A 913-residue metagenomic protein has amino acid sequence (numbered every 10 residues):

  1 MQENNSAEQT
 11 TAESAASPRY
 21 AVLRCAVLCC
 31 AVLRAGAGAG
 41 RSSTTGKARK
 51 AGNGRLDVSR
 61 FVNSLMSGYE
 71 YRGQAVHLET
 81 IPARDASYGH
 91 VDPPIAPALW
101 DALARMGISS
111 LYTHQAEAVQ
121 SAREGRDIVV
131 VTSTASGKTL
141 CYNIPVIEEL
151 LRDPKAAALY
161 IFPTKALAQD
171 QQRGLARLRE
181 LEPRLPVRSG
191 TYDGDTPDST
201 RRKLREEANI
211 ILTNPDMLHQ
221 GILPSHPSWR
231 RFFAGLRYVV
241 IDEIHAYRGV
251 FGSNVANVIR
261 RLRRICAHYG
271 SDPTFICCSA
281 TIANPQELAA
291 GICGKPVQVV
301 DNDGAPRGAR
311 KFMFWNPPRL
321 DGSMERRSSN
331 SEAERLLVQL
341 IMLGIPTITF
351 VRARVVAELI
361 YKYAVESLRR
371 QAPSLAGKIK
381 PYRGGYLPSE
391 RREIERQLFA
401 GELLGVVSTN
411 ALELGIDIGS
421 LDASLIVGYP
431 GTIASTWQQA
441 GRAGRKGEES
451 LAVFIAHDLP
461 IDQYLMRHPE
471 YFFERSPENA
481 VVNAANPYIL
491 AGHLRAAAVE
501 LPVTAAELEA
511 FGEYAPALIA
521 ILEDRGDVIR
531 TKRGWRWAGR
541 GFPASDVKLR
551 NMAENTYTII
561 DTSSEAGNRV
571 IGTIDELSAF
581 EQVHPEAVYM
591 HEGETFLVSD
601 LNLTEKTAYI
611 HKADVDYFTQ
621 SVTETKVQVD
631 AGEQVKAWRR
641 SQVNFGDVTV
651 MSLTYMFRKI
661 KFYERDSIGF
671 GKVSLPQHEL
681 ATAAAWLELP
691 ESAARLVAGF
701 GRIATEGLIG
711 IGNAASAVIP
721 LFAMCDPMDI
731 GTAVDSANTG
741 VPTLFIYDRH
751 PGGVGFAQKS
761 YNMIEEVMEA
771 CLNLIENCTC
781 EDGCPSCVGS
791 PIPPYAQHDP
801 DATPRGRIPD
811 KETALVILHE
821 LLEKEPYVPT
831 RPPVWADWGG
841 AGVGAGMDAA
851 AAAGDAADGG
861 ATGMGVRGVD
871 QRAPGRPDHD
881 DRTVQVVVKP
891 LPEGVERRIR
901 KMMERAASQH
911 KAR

Functional and structural regions predicted by a protein language model:
S6-A12: Short alpha-helix boundary/capping segments
S17-P18, V22-L23, V27-L28, V32-L33 (+1 more regions): Short polybasic linear motifs
A31, G36, S790-P793: Secreted/processed peptides and extracellular or luminal domains of membrane proteins
S59, S64-M106, S110-T113, E117 (+6 more regions): Helicase motor core with emphasis on the C-terminal RecA-like subdomain
T274-C277, A456, A498, P502-L577 (+3 more regions): Extended, highly charged accessory segments
E395, L577-Q582: Short, surface-exposed secondary-structure edge patches
